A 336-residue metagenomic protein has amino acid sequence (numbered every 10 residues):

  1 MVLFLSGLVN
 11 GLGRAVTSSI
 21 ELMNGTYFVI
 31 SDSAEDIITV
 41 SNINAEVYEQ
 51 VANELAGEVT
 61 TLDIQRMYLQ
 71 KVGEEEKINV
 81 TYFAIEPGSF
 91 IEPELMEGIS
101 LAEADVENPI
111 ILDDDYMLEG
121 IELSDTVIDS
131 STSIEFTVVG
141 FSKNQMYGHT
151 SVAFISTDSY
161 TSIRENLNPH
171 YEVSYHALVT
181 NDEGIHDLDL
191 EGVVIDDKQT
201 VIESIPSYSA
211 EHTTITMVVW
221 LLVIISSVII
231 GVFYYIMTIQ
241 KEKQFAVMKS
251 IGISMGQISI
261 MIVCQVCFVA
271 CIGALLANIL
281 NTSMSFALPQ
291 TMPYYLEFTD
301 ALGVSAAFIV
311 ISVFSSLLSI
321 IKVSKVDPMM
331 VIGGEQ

Functional and structural regions predicted by a protein language model:
M1, I215-V232, V269-G273, A277 (+3 more regions): Alpha-helical transmembrane segments of integral membrane proteins
M1-R14: Short, strongly hydrophobic transmembrane alpha-helices
S18-L69, N79-A84: Membrane-proximal extracellular/periplasmic loop immediately following the first transmembrane helix
D63, I78-Y160: Hydrophobic secondary-structure segments that place a key small or acidic residue at a functional site
T132, F141-T216, L222: Mechanotransmission and gating elements of multispan inner-membrane complexes involved in transport and envelope
D187-I230, Y234-K243, V247-M248, S259-V263 (+1 more regions): Peri-transmembrane interface segments
V247-G256, E335: Short helix-to-coil transition segments within interhelical loops that connect adjacent transmembrane helices
I260-M261, C267-G334: Short helix-loop junctions at transmembrane helix boundaries
